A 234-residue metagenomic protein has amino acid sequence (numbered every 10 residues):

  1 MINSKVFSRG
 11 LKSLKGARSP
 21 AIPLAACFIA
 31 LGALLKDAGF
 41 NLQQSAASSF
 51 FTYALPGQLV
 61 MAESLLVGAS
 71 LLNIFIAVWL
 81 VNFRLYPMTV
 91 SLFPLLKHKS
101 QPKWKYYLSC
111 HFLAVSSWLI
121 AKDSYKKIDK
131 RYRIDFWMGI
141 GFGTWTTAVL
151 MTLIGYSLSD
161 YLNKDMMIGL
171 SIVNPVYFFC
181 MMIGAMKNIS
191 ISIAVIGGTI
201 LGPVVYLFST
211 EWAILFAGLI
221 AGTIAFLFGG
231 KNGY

Functional and structural regions predicted by a protein language model:
M1-T52, E63-I76, G233-Y234: Helix-loop-helix hairpins and the membrane-proximal interhelical loops of multi-pass alpha-helical transport proteins
I2, V6, I76-M167: Helix-loop-helix junctions within the multi-pass membrane cores of secondary transporters/permeases
N3-K12, L35-Q44, V67-L72, Q101 (+3 more regions): Short juxtamembrane and helix-loop transition motifs at transmembrane-helix boundaries in membrane proteins
R18, A25, A46, F50-F51 (+7 more regions): Residue-level signature of the transmembrane alpha-helical core of multi-pass small-molecule transporters
A25-A30, Q43, A54-M61, Y86 (+3 more regions): Transmembrane helix boundary and interhelical junction motifs in multipass membrane proteins
A54-G57, L80-P87, V176-M181, G202-P203 (+1 more regions): Alpha-helical transmembrane segments and their membrane-interface exit regions
Q58-S64, P87-L95, I183-K187, V205-I214 (+1 more regions): Juxtamembrane membrane-interface segments at transmembrane alpha-helix termini
Y132-A217, L227: Membrane-embedded alpha-helical modules
